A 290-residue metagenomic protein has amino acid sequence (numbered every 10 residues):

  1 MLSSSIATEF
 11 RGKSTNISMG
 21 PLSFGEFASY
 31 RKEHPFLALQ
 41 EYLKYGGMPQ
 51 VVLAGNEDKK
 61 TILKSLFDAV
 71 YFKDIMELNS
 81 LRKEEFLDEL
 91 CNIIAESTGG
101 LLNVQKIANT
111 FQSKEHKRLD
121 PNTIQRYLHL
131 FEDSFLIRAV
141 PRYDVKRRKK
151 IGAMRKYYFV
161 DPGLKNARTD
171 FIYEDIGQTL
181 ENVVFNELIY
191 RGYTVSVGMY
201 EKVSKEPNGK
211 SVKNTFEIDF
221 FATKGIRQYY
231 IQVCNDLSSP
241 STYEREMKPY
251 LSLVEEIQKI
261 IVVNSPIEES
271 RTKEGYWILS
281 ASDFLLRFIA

Functional and structural regions predicted by a protein language model:
M1-S4, V262-E269: Short, polar loop motifs at secondary-structure junctions
S3-L101: Interdomain motor-coupling "hinge/lid" segment immediately C-terminal to the ATP-binding subdomain of NTP-driven enzymes
R11-T15, I226-R227, E255-Q258: Short glycine-/polar-rich loops that comprise or flank the Walker A/P-loop and associated switch/sensor motifs
S14-S18, K259-I261, I278: Conserved beta-strand scaffold positions in the cores of enzyme catalytic domains, especially in NTP/NDP-utilizing
N56-Q228: Accessory nucleic acid-recognition modules appended to NTPase machines
D219, T223-S239, E246: Active-site ExK catalytic segment of metal-dependent nucleases
D236, S241-K259: Short, charged, amphipathic alpha-helix that recurs within catalytic cores of restriction-modification and other
P266-A290: Domain-level recognition of nuclease-like catalytic cores that cleave nucleotide substrates
